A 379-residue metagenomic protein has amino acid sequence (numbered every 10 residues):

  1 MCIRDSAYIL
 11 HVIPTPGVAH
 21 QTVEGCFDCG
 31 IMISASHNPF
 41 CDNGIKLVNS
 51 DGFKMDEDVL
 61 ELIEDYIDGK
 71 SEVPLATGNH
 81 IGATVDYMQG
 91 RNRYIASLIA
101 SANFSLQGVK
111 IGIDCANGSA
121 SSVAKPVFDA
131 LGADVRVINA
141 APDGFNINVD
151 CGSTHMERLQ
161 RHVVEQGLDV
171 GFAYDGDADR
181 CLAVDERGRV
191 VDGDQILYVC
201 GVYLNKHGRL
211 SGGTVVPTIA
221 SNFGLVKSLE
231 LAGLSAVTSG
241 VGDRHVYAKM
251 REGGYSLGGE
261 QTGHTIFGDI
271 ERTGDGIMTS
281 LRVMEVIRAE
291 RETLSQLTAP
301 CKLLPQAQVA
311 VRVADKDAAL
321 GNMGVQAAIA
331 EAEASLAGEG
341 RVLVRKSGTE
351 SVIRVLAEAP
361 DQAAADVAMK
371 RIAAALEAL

Functional and structural regions predicted by a protein language model:
R4, C41-S50, V123-K125, D179-Y198 (+1 more regions): Short Gly/Thr/Asp-enriched flexible loops that form oxyanion-binding sites at enzyme active sites
R4-D42, P126-V184: N-terminal small/polar loop signature for handling phosphorylated ligands or for N-terminal nucleophile
L10, G17, E61-I95, A100 (+2 more regions): Proline/glycine-rich low-complexity loops and linkers
T22-G25, N38-F40, S101-L106, H162-Q166 (+10 more regions): Solvent-exposed alpha-helices and their adjacent loops that cap or buttress functional pockets in soluble metabolic
N43-Q166: Gly/Ser/Thr-enriched, mixed-charge loops and adjacent short helices that form phosphate/oxyanion-binding elements
V170, H207-L379: Phosphate-binding and adjacent anionic-ligand microenvironments
Y174-G176, V190-Q195, E271-G274: Short glycine/threonine-rich catalytic loop with a Thr-x-Gly-x-Asp
